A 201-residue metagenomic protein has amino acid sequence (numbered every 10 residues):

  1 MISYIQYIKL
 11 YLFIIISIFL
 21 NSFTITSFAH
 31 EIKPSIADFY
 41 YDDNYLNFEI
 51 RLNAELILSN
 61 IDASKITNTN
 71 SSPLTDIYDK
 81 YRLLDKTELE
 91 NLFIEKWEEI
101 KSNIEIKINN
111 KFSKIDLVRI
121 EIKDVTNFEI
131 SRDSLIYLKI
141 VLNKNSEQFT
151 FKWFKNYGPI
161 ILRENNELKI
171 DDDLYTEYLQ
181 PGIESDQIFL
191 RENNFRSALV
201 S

Functional and structural regions predicted by a protein language model:
I2-L12: Bacterial N-terminal signal peptides that target proteins for export
Y11-I14, S35: Intrinsically disordered, low-complexity segments enriched in polar/charged small residues
I15-S17, S27: Cleavable N-terminal signal peptides
F28-V200: N-terminal soluble domains immediately following signal/targeting peptides that reside in extracytoplasmic
